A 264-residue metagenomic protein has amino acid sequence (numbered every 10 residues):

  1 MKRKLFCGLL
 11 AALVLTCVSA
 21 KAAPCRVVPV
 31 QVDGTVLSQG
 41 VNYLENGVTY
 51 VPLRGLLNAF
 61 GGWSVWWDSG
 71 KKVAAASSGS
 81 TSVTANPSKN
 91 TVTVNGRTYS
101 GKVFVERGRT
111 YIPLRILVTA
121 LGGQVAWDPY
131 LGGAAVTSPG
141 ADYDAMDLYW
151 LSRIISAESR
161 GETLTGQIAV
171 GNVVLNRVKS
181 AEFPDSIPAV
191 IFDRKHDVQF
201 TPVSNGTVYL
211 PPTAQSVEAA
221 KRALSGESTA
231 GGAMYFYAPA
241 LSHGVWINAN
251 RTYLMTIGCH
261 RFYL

Functional and structural regions predicted by a protein language model:
K2-R153: Primary recognition of N-terminal secretory signal peptides and signal-anchoring hydrophobic helices
P139-L264: Bacterial extracytoplasmic/cell-wall-associated proteins, especially those involved in peptidoglycan
